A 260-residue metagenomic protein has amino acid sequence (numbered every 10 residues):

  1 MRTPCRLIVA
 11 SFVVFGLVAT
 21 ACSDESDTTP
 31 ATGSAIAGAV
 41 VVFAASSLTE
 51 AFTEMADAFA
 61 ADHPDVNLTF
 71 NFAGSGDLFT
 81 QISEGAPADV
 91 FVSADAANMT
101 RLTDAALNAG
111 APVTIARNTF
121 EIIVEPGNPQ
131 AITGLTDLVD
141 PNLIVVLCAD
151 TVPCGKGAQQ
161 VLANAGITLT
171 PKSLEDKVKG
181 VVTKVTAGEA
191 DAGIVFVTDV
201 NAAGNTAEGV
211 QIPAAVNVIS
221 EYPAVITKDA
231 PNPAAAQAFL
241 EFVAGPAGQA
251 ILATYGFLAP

Functional and structural regions predicted by a protein language model:
M1-F12: Bacterial N-terminal signal peptides that target proteins for export
F12-F15, L162: Core hydrophobic alpha-helical transmembrane segments of single-pass membrane proteins
L17-A21: C-terminal motif of bacterial Sec signal peptides marking the signal peptidase cleavage site
C22-A61, N67, G76, T80-S83 (+4 more regions): Exported/periplasmic ABC-transporter solute-binding proteins
D89-S93: Periplasmic-binding protein-like
A105-P112: A short, gly/pro- and small-residue-rich
P112-F120: Short, glycine-/small- and polar/acidic-enriched structural segments that line small-molecule recognition paths
